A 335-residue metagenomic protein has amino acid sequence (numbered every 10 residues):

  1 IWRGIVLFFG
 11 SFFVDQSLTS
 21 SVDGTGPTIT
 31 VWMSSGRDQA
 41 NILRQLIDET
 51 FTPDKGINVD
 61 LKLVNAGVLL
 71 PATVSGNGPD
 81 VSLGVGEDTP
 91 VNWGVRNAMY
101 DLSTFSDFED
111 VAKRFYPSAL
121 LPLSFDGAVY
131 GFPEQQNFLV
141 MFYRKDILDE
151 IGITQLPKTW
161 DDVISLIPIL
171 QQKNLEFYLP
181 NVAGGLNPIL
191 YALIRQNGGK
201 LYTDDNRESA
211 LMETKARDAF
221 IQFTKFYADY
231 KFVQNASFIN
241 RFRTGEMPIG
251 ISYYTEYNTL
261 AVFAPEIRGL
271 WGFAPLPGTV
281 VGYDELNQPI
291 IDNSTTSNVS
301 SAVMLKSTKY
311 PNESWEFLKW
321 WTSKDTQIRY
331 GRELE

Functional and structural regions predicted by a protein language model:
I1-V91: Conserved N-terminal structural module of periplasmic/extracytoplasmic solute-binding proteins
Q16-D23, E87-V140, D149, K158 (+3 more regions): Hinge/lid segment of periplasmic solute-binding proteins
V68-S82, R96, I147-L148, I164-L170 (+1 more regions): Short helices/loops that flank or line small-molecule/ion binding pockets
D80-G84, K231, P248-Y253, G272: Paired acidic/hydrophobic, glycine-rich loop segments that form the ligand-binding mouth/hinge of periplasmic-binding
D88-W93, Y254-R268: A ligand-binding cleft/hinge motif common to bilobed small-molecule-binding domains
G94-N97, Y116-L156, L175, V182-N206 (+2 more regions): Periplasmic solute-binding protein
I167-P168, D205-N235, T279: Glycine-centered hinge/linker elements that transmit conformational signals in sensory and ligand-binding systems
A264-E335: Extracytoplasmic/periplasmic substrate-recognition and gating elements
